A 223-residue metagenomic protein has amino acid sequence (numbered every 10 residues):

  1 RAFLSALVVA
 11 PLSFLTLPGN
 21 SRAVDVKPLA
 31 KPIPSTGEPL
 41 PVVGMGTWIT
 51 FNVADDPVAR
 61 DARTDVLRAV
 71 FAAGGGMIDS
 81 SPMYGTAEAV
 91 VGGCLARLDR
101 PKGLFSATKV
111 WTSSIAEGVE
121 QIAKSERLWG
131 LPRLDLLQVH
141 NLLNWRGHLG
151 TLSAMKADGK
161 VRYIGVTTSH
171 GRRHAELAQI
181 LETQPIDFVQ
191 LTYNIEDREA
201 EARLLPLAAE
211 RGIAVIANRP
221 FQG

Functional and structural regions predicted by a protein language model:
A2-L104: N-terminal binding-site loop/beta-alpha segment at the start of enzyme catalytic domains that lines or forms
A30, L67, E88, G92 (+4 more regions): Generic structural signal for well-ordered alpha-helices, preferentially at hydrophobic/aromatic core positions
I33, M45, I78, V91 (+6 more regions): Conserved, mostly hydrophobic/aromatic
P57-V70, I115-L128, R172-Q179: Short, acidic/polar
G75, L131-L134, V161, I186: A structural motif
K102-S114, D135-N141: A short, structured active-site edge motif that brings together acidic residues
V119-Q138, A154-D158: CE4/NodB-like, metal-dependent polysaccharide N-deacetylase domain that modifies extracellular/periplasmic N-acetylated
N141-G223: Beta/alpha (TIM)-barrel catalytic core signal, keyed to glycine-rich beta->alpha loops juxtaposed to Asp/Glu that bind
